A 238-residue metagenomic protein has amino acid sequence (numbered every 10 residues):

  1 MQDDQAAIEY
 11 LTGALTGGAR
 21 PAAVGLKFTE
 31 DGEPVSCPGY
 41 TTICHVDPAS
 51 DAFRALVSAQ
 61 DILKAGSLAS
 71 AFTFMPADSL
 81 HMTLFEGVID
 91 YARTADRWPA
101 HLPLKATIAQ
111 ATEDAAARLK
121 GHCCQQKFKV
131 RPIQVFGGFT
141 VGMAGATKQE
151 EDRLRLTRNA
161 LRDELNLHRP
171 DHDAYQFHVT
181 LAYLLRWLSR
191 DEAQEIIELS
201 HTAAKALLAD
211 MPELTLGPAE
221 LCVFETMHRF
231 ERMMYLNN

Functional and structural regions predicted by a protein language model:
M1-N238: Histidine-dependent nucleotide/RNA phosphoesterase domain, centered on the 2H-phosphoesterase fold with its duplicated
